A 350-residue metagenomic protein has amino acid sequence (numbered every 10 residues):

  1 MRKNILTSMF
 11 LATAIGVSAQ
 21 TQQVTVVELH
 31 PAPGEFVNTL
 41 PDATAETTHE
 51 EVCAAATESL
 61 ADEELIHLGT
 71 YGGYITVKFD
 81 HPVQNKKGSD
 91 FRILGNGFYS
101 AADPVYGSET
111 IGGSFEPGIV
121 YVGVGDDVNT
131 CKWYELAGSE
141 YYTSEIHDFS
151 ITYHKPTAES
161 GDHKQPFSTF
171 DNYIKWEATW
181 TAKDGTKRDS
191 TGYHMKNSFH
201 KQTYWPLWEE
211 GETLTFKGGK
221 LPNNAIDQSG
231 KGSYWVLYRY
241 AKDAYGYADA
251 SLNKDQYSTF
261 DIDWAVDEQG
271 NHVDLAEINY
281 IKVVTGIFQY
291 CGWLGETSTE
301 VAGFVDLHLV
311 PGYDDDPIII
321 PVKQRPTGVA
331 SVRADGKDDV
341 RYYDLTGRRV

Functional and structural regions predicted by a protein language model:
M1-T21, V329-A330: Bacterial Sec-dependent N-terminal signal peptides
Q20-E116, G138-R325: A domain-level signal for the mature, folded cores of soluble proteins
I119-Y121, R341: Beta-strand signatures of extracellular beta-sandwich domains
V124-V128: Short loop/turn segments immediately following beta-strands, especially the blade-tip and inter-blade linker loops
N129-L136: Tryptophan-centered short beta-strand motifs
I318-R349: Residue-level detector of functionally pivotal "anchor" positions at catalytic/ligand-binding pockets or at interdomain
